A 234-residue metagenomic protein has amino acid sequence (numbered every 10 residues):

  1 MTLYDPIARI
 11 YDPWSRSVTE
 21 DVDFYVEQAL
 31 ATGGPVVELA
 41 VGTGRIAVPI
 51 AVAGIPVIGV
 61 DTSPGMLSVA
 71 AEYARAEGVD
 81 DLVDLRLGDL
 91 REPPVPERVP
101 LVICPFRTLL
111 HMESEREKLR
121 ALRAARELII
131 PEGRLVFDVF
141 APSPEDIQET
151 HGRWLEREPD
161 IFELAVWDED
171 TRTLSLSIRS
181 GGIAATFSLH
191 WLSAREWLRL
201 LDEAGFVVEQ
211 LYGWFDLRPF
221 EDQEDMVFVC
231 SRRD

Functional and structural regions predicted by a protein language model:
M1-G34: Conserved class I S-adenosyl-L-methionine
A40-G44: Class I SAM-dependent methyltransferase "Motif I" SAM/SAH-binding loop
V48-E92: Class I SAM-dependent methyltransferase SAM/SAH-binding core
P94-L101: A short acidic, Gly/Pro-enriched loop at the edge of an enzyme's catalytic core that lines a small-molecule cofactor
I103-P105: A conserved beta-strand element that flanks and buttresses the S-adenosyl-L-methionine
S114, V136-R199: SAM-dependent methyltransferase
L119-P131: A short glycine-rich, Lys/Arg-flanked "PGG" loop and its adjoining helix->strand segment in the class I
E196-D234: C-terminal lobe and adjacent flexible extensions of AdoMet/dcAdoMet transferase-like proteins
